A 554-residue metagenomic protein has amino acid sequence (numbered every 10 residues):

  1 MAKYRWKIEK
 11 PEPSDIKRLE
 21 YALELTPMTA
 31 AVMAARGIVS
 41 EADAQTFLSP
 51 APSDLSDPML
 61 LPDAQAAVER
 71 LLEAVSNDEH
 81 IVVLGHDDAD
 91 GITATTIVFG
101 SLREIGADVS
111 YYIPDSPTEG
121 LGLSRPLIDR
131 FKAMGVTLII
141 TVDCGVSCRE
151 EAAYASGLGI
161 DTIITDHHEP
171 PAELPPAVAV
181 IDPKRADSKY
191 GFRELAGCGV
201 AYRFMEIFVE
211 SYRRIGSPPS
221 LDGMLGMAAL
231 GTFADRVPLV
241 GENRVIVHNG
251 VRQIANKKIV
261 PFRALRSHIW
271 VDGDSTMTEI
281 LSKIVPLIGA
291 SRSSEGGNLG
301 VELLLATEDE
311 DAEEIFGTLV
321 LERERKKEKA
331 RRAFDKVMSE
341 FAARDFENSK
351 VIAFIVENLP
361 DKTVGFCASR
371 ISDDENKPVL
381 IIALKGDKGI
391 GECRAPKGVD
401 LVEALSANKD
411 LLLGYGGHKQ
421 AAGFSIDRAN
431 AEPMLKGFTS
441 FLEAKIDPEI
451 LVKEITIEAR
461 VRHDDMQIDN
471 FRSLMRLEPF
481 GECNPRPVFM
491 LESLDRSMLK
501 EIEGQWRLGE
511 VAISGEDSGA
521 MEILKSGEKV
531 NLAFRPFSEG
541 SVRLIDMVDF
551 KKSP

Functional and structural regions predicted by a protein language model:
A2, E9-P13, R18-L138, L158 (+4 more regions): Hydrophobic helix-and-loop "lid/oligomerization" segment in the mid-to-C-terminal part of catalytic domains
I97, L174-R214, P218-F233: Short alpha-helices
P117-E119, C148, H168-E173, D187-K189 (+2 more regions): Short gly/pro/ser/thr-enriched loop/turn and capping motifs at secondary-structure boundaries
V142-Y154, Q420-A444: Phosphate/diphosphate-binding loops
G416, L474, S493-R496, G527-S538: OB-fold and OB-like beta-barrel modules that bind single-stranded nucleic acids
N430-K436, L499-K500, K529-P554: OB-fold single-stranded nucleic acid-binding module
I455, A459-I513: Accessory interdomain/linker segments of ATP-dependent helicases and helicase-like nucleic-acid enzymes that mediate
L508-K525: Beta-strand/loop nucleic-acid-binding surfaces
